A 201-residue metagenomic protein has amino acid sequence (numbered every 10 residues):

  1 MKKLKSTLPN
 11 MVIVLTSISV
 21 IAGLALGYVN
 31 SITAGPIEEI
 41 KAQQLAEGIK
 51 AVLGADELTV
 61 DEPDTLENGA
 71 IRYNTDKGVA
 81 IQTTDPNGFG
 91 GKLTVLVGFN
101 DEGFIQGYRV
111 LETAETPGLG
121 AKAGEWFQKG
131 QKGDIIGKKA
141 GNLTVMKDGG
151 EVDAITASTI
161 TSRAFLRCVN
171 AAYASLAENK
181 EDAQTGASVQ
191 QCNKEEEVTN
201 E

Functional and structural regions predicted by a protein language model:
K2-E201: Flexible, solvent-exposed loop/hinge segments and secondary-structure transition points
